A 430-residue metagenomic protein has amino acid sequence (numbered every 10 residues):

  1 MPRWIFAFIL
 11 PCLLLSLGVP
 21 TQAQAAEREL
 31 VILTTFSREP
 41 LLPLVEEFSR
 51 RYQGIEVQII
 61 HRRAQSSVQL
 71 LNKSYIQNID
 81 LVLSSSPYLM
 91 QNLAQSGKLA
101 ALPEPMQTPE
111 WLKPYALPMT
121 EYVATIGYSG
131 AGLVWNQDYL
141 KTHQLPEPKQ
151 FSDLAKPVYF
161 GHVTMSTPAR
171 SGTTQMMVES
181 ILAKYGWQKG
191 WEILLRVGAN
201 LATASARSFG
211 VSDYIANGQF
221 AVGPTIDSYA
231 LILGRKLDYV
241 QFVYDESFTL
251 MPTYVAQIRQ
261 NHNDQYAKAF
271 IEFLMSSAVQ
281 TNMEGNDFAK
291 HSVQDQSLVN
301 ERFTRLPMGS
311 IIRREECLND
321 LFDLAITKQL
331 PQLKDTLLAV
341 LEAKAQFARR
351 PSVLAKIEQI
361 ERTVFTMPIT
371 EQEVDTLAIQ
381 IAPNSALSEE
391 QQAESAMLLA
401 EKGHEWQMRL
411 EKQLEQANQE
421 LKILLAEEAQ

Functional and structural regions predicted by a protein language model:
A25-Q91, V364: Early extracytoplasmic/lumenal segment of secretory-pathway proteins
L42, N78-I79, S85-S205, F209-A216: Extracytoplasmic ligand-binding site segments that recognize negatively charged/polar headgroups
I79-S84, A204, A221-I226, Q241-F242: Paired acidic/hydrophobic, glycine-rich loop segments that form the ligand-binding mouth/hinge of periplasmic-binding
Y88-N92, A216, F220-Y239: A ligand-binding cleft/hinge motif common to bilobed small-molecule-binding domains
P109, S129, I193-G198, A204 (+2 more regions): Periplasmic-binding protein-like
V134-Y139, M251-D264, N282-M283: A bilobed periplasmic-binding-protein/Venus flytrap-type ligand-binding module shared by bacterial periplasmic
V163-S166, F273-D295: Periplasmic-binding protein-like
K344-Q430: C-terminal non-catalytic accessory extensions
